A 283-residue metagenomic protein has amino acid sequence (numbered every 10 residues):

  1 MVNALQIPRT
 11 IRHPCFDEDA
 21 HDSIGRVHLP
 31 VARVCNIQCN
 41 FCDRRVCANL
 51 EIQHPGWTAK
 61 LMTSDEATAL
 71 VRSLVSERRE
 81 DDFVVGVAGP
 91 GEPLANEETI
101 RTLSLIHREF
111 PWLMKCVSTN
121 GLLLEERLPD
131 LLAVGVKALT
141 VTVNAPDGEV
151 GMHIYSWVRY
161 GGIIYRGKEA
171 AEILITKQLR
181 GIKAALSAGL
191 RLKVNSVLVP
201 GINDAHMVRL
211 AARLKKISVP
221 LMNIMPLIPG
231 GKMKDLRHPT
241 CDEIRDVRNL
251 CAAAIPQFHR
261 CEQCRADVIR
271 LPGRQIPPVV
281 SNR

Functional and structural regions predicted by a protein language model:
M1-S23, D204, V208-R283: Auxiliary Fe-S-binding modules of radical SAM enzymes
I7-D19, S23, T63, V71-P93 (+1 more regions): Conserved N-terminal glycine/acidic-rich loop preference
F16-T63: Canonical Radical SAM [4Fe-4S] cluster-binding loop centered on the CxxxCxxC motif and its immediate flanking residues
A32-N36, G91, N144-D147: Short glycine-enriched loops at secondary-structure junctions
F41, N49-E51, E149-M152, G231-K232: Short acidic/His/Gly/Ser-rich catalytic and metal-binding motifs that mark active-site loops of diverse hydrolases
H54-A59, Y155-V158, G167-K168, L236-P239: Short glycine-enriched, charge-decorated loop/helix-capping segments at active-site entrances that position
L94-M225, G230: Conserved AdoMet/S-adenosylmethionine-binding subsite of the radical SAM
